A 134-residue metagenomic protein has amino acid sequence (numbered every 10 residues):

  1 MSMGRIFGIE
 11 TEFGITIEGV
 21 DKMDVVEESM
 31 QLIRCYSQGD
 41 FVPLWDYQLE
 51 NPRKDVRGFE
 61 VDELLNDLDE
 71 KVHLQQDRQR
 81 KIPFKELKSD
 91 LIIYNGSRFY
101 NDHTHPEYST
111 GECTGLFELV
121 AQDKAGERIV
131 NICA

Functional and structural regions predicted by a protein language model:
M1-A134: Terminal catalytic/cofactor-binding subdomain
